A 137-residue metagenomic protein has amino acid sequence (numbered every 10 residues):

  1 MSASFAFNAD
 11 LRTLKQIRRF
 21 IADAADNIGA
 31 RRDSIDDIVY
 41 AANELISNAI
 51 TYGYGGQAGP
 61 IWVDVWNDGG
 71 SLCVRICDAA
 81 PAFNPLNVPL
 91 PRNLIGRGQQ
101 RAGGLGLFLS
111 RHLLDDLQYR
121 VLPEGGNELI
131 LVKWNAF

Functional and structural regions predicted by a protein language model:
M1-F5, A9, R111-F137: Flexible, glycine-/charge-rich segments associated with ATP-binding catalytic modules
A3-R19, D23: Short beta-to-alpha transition helix within the HATPase_c
R19-N43, Q99-R101: Conserved short strand/loop->alpha-helix "switch" segment adjacent to the catalytic nucleotide/phosphoryl-transfer site
A49-G53: Short helix-loop "hinge" at the ATP-lid/N-box region of the Bergerat-fold HATPase_c
P60-G70: Short beta-strand/loop element within the Bergerat-fold HATPase_c
L72-A102: Glycine-rich/acidic phosphate-handling loop/turn and adjacent ATP-lid/helix of nucleotide-binding kinase/ATPase domains
Q99-L114: Glycine-rich phosphate-binding loop
